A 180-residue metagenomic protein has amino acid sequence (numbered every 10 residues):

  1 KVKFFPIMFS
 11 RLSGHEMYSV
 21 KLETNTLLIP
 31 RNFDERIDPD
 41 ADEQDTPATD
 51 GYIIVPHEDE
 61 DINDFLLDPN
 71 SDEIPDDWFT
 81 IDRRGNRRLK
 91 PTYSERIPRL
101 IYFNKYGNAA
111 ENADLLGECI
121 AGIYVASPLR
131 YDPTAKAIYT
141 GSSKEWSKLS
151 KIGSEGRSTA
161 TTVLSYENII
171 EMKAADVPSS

Functional and structural regions predicted by a protein language model:
K1-S180: Charged, low-complexity interaction segments
